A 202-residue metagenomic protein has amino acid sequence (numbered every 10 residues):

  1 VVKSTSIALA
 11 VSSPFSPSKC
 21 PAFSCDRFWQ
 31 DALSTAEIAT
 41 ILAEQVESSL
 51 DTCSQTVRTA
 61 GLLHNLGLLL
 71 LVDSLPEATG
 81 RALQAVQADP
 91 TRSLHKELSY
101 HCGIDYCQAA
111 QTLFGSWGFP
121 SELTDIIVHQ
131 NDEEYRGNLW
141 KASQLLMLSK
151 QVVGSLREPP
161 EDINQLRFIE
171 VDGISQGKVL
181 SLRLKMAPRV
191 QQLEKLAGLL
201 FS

Functional and structural regions predicted by a protein language model:
V1-I7: Active-site cofactor/substrate anionic-group-binding motifs, chiefly glycine- and Lys/Arg-rich phosphate-binding loops
I7, S16-F28, L33, E37-S202: Metal-dependent nucleotide-binding catalytic modules
